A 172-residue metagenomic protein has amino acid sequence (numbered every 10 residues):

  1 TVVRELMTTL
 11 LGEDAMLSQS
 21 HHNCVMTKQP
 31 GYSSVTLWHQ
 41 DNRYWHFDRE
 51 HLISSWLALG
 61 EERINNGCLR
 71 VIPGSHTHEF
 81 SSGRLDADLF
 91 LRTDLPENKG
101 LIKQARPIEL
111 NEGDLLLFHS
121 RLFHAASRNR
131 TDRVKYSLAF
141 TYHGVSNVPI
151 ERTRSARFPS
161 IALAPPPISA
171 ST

Functional and structural regions predicted by a protein language model:
T1-N23: Signature of the catalytic double-stranded beta-helix
T1-R4, G31-R43: Short acidic (Asp/Glu) patches
E13-S18, N42-E50, A58-C68, S75-H76: Active-site region of the double-stranded beta-helix
T27-Q29: Short, conserved phosphate-binding/catalytic loop or strand-edge motifs used in phosphoryl-/nucleotidyl-transfer
D41-L52, K103-Q104, L110, R133: A short beta-loop-beta micro-motif enriched in histidine and acidic residues
E62-A125, N147: Double-stranded beta-helix
S82-L85, L115-L117, R121-T172: Non-heme Fe(II)/2-oxoglutarate
